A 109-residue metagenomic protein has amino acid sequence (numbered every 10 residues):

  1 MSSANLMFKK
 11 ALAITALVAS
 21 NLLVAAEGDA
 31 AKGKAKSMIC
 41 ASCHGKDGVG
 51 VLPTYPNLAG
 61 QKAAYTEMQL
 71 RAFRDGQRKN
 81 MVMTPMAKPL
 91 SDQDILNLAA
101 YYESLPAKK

Functional and structural regions predicted by a protein language model:
S2-L12: Bacterial N-terminal signal peptides that target proteins for export
L12-A19: Hydrophobic helical h-region of N-terminal Sec-dependent signal peptides in bacterial secretory/periplasmic proteins
N21-S37, V51-T54, E67, A72 (+1 more regions): Electrostatic cytochrome c docking/interface patches
M38-K46, L98: The canonical Cys-X-X-Cys-His
C43-V49, E103-S104: Detector for the c-type heme attachment site
D47, T54-N57, V82: Conserved beta-strand positions that form and line the central face of beta-propeller blades
Q69, K88-K109: C-terminal capping alpha-helices of c-type cytochrome domains
R71-D92: Short Fe-S-cluster ligation motifs
